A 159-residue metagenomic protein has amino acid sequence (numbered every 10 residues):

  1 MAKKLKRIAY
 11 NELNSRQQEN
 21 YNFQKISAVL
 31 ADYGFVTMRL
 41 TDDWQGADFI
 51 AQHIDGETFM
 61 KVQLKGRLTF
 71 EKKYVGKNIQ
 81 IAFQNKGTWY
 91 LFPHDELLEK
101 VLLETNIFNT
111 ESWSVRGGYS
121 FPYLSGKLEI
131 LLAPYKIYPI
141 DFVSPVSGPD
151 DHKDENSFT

Functional and structural regions predicted by a protein language model:
M1-Q45, I50-T159: Mixed-charge (Asp/Glu-Lys/Arg
